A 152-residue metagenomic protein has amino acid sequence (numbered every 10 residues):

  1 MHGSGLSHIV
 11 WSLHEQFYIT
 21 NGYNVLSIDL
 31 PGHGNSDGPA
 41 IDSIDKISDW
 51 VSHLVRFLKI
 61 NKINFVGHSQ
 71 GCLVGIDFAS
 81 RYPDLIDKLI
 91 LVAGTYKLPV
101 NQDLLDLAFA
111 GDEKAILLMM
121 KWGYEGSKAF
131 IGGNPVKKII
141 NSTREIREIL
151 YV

Functional and structural regions predicted by a protein language model:
M1-D37: Conserved HGGG/HGGXW glycine-rich cap/lid loop of the alpha/beta-hydrolase fold
L26-I28, H68, V92: The conserved SAM/SAH-binding core of class I Rossmann-like methyltransferase domains, concentrating on the hydrophobic
D29, N64, D87-I90: Residue in the alpha/beta-hydrolase core beta-strand immediately N-terminal to the catalytic nucleophile
G38-I47: Catalytic nucleophile-loop/oxyanion-hole region of alpha/beta-hydrolase and closely related hydrolase-like folds
K46-I63: Conserved acidic catalytic loop of the alpha/beta-hydrolase fold
G67, G71, G75: Gly/Ala-rich beta-loop-alpha elbow adjacent to hydrolase catalytic centers
I76-I116: Flexible "cap/lid" loop of the alpha/beta hydrolase fold
D106-V152: Conserved alpha/beta-hydrolase catalytic His-Asp/Glu region
